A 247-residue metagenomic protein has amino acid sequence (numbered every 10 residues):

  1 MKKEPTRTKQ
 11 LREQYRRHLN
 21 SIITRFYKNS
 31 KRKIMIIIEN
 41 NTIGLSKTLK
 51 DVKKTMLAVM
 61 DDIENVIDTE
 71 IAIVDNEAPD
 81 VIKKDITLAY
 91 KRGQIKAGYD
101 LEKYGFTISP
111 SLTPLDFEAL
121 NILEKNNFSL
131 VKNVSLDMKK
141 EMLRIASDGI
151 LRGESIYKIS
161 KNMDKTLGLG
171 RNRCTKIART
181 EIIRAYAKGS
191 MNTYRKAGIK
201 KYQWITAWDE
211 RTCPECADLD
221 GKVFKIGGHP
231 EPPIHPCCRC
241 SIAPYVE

Functional and structural regions predicted by a protein language model:
M1-D164: N-terminal leader/targeting and assembly helices and adjacent pre-domain segments
K165, L169-E247: Acidic, glycine-rich two-metal-ion catalytic cores of nucleic acid-processing enzymes
